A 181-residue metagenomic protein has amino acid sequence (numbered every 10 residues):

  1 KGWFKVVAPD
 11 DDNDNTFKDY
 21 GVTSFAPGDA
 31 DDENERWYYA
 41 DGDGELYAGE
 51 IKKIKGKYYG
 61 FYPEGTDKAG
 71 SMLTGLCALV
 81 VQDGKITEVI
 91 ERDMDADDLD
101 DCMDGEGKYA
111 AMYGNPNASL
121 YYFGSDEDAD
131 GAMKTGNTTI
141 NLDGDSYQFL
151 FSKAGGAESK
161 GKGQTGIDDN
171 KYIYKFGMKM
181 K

Functional and structural regions predicted by a protein language model:
K1-K181: Extracellular adhesion/carbohydrate-binding repeat motifs centered on closely spaced tryptophans
